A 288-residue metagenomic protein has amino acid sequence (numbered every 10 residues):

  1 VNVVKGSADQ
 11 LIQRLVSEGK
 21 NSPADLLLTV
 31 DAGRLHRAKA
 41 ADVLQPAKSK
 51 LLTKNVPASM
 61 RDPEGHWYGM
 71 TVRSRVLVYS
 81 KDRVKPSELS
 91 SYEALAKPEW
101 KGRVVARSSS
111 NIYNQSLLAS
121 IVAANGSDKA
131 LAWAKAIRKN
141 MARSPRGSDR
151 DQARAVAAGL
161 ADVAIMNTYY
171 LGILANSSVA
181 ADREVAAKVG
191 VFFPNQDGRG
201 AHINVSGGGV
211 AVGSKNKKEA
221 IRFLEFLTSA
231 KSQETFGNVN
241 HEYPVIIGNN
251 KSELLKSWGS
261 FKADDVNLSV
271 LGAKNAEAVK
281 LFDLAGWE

Functional and structural regions predicted by a protein language model:
V1-H36, E288: Early extracytoplasmic/lumenal segment of secretory-pathway proteins
S22-L27, L44-L77, E93, R103-V105: A structural signal for short loop-to-beta-strand junctions that line the ligand-binding cleft of periplasmic/secreted
A32-V43, D62-S90, L118-A119, I203-G209: Periplasmic solute-binding protein
L44-T53, H66-Y68, E93, V163 (+2 more regions): Short beta-strand->loop
D82-S90, V122-L131, S214-A220: Short helix-loop capping/hinge motifs at secondary-structure junctions, enriched in acidic/polar residues
S109, Y113-S116, S120-P194: Ligand-binding pocket segment of bilobal, Venus flytrap-like solute-binding proteins
K129-A130, E242-E288: An extracytoplasmic/periplasmic, membrane-proximal ligand-sensing/linker region
S206-D265: Mature extracytoplasmic/periplasmic domains
